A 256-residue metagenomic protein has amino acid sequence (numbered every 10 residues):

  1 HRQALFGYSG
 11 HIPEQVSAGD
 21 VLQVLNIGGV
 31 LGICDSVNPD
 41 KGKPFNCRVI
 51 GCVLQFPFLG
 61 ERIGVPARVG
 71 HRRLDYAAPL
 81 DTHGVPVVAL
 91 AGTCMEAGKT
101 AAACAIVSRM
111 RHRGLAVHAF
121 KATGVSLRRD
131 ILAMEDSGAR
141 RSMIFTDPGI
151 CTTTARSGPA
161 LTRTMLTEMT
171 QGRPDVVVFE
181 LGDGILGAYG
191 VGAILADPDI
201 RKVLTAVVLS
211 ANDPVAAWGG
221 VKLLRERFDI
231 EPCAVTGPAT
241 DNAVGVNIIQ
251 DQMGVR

Functional and structural regions predicted by a protein language model:
A4-V16: Short, Lys/Arg- and Gly-enriched loop/turn segments at beta-strand edges
S17-L25: Short aromatic-glycine motifs in intrinsically disordered, low-complexity regions
V24-H71, L127, A133, T154-Q171 (+2 more regions): Conserved catalytic-core segment of NTP-binding enzymes
A67-V125: Walker A (P-loop) phosphate-binding motif
V85-A89, S142-I150, V203: Gly-rich Lys/Arg/Thr-decorated short loops/hinges at beta-loop-alpha junctions or inter-strand turns that position
H112, H118, V125-T153: P-loop NTPase switch/communication element
A116-H118, R141, A206, E231-P232: Residues at the starts of beta-strands that form the adenosine-phosphate
